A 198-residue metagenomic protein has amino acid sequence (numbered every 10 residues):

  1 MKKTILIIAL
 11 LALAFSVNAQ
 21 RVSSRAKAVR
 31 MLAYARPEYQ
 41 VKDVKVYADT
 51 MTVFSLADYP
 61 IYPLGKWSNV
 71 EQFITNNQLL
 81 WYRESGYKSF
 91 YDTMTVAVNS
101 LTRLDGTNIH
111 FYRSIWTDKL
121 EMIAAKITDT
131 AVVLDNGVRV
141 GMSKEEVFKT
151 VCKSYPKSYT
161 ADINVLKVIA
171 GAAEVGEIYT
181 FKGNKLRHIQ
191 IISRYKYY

Functional and structural regions predicted by a protein language model:
M1-S24: Bacterial Sec-dependent N-terminal signal peptides
K2-L6, S158, I178: A detector of low-complexity, intrinsically disordered, Ser/Thr/Gly/Pro/Ala-rich segments
K3, K126-T128, K167: Hydrophobic alpha-helical segments, principally membrane-spanning helices and signal/leader peptides
N18-T160, F181-Y198: Short helix/turn-capping signatures at newly exposed starts of structured segments
G141, L166-K167: Short, charged/polar low-complexity linear motifs in solvent-exposed/disordered segments
I163: Extended, histidine- and acidic-residue-enriched regions that form the cofactor-binding/catalytic faces
K167-R187: Short, exposed beta-strand-loop hairpins at the edges of beta-sheets in extracellular/periplasmic proteins
